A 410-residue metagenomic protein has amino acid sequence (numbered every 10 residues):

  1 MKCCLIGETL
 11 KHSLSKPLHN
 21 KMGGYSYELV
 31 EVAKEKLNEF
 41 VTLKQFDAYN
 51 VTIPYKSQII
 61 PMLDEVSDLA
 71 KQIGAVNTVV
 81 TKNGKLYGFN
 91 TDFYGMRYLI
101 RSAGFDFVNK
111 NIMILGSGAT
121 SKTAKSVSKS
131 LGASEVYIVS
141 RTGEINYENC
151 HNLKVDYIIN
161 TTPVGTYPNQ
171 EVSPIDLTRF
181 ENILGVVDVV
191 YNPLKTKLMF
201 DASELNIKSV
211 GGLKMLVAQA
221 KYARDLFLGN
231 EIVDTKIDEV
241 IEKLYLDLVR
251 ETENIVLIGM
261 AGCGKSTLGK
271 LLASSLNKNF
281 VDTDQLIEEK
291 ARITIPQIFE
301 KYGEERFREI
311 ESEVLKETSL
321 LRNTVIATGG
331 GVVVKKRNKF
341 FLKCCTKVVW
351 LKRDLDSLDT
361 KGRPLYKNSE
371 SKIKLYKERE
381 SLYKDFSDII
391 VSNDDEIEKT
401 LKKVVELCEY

Functional and structural regions predicted by a protein language model:
K2-A103, P193-K195, D201, L205 (+1 more regions): Phosphate/diphosphate ligand-binding glycine-rich loop within oxidoreductases
G7, N90-F93, I100, N109-K129 (+1 more regions): Glycine-rich adenosine-cofactor-binding loop
N146-V210, V332-N338: Rossmann-like adenosine-cofactor binding region
V189-E253, N393: Adenosine-phosphate binding glycine-rich loop
D238-R250, L271, S275, R363 (+1 more regions): NTP-dependent small-molecule kinase module
K265: Conserved lysine of the Walker
Q285-V333, R337-K343: ATP-dependent small-molecule kinase phosphotransfer cores that center on conserved nucleotide phosphate-binding segments
C345-L382, I389: A glycine- and Lys/Arg-enriched "phosphate-lid" helix/loop adjacent to the NTP-binding pocket of small-molecule kinases
